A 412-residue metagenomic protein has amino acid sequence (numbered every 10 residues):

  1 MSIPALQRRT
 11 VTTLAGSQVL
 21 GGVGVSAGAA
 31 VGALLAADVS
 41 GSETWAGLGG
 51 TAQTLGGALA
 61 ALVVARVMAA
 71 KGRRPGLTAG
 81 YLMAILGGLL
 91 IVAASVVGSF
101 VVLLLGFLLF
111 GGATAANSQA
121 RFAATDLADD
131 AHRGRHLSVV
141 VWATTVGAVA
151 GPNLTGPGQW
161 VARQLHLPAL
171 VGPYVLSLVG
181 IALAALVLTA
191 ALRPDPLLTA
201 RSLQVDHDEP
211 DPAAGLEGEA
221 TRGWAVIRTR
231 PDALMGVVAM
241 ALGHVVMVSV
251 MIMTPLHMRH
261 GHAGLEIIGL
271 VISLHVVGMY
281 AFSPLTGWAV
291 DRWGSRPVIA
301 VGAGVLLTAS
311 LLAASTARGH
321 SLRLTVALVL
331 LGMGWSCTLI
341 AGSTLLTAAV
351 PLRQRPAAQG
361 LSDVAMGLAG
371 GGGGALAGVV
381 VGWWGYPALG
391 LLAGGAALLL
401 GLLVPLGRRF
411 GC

Functional and structural regions predicted by a protein language model:
M1-R8, R193-V237: Juxtamembrane intracellular "pre-TM" segments in multi-pass secondary transporters
V19, F100-A115, R323-C337: Hydrophobic core of transmembrane alpha-helices in multi-pass small-molecule transporters, especially MFS/SLC-type
V31-E43, I252-V271: Short amphipathic helix-loop junctions that connect adjacent transmembrane helices in Major Facilitator Superfamily/SLC
G32, A115-D129, C337-V350: Intracellular juxtamembrane helix-capping segments at the cytosolic ends of symmetry-related transmembrane helices
A60-G72, A281-S295, V381: Helix-to-loop junctions at the C-terminal end of transmembrane segments in multipass secondary transporters
L82-V97, V305-R318: C-terminal ends and interior cores of transmembrane alpha-helices in multi-pass membrane transporters/permeases
T155-G156, W160, L178-D206, L403-G407: C-terminal membrane-cytosol helix-exit motif in multi-pass small-molecule transporters
F282, V290, R296-G342: C-terminal transmembrane helical hairpin of 12-TM major facilitator-type secondary transporters
